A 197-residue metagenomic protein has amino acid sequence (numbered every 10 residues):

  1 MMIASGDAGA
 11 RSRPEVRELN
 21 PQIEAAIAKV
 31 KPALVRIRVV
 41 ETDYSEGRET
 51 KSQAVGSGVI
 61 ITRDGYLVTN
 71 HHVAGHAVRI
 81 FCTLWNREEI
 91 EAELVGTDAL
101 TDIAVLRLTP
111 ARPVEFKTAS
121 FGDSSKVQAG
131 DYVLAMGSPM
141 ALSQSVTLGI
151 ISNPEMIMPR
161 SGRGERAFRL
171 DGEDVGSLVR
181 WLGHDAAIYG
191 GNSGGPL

Functional and structural regions predicted by a protein language model:
M1-M2: Bacterial N-terminal signal peptides
G6-L197: Serine-dependent protease modules
